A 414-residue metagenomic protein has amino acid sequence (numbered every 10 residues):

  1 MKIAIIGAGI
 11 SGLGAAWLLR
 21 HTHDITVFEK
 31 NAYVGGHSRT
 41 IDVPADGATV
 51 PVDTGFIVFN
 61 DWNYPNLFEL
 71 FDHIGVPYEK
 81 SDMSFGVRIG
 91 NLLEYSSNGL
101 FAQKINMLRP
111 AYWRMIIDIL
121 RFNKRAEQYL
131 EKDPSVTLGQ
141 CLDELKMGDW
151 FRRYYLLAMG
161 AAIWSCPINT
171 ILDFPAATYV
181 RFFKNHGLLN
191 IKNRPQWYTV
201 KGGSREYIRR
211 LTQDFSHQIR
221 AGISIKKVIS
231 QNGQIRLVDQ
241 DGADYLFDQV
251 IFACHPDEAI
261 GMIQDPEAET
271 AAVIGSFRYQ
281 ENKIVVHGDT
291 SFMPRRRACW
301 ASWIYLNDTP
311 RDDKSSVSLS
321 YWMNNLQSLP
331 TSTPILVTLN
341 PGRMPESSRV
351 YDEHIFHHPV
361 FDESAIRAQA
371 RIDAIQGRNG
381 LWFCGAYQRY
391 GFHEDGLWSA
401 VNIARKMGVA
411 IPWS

Functional and structural regions predicted by a protein language model:
K2-V27: N-terminal Rossmann-like FAD-binding beta1-loop-alpha1 element of flavoenzymes
S11, Y33, D257: Conserved Rossmann-like nucleotide-cofactor binding loop
R20-P44: Glycine-rich FAD pyrophosphate-binding loop
I41-L67: N-terminal glycine-rich dinucleotide-binding loop that anchors FAD/FMN and/or NAD(P) in oxidoreductases
D61-A176, V180: Mobile amphipathic helical/loop "lid" adjacent to a hydrophobic cofactor/ligand pocket
N98-F101, D312-S414: Conserved flavin/dinucleotide-binding core of flavoenzymes
R181-D239: Helical element adjacent to the flavin cofactor pocket in flavoenzyme catalytic cores
K226-H357: Mid-domain catalytic core of redox enzymes that form a hydrophobic substrate pocket/lid adjacent to a catalytic redox
